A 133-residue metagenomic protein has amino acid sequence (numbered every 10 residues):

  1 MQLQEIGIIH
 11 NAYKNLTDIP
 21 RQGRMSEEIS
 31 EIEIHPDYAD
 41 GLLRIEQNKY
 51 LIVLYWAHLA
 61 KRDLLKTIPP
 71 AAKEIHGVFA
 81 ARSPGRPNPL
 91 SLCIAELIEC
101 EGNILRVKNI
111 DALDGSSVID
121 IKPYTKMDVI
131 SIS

Functional and structural regions predicted by a protein language model:
M1-S133: Glycine-rich, low-complexity intrinsically disordered segments
